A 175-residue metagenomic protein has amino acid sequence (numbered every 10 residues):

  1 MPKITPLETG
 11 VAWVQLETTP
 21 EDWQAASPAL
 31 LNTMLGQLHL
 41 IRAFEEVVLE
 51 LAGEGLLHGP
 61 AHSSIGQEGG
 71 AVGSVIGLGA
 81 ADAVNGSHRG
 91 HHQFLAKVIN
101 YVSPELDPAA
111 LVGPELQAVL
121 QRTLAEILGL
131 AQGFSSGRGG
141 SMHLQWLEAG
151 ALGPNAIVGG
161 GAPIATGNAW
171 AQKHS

Functional and structural regions predicted by a protein language model:
M1-G70: Conserved acidic/glycine
E46-E50, E54-S175: Cofactor-binding active-site loop characterized by glycine-rich and histidine/acidic residues
